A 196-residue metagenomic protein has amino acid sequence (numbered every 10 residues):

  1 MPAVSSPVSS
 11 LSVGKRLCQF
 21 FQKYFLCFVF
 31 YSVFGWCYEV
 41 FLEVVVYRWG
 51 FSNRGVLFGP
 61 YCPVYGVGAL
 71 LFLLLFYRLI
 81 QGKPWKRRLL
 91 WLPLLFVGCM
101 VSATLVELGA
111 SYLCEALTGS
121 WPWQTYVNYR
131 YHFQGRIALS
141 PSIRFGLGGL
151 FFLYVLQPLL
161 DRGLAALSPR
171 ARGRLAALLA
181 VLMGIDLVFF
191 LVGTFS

Functional and structural regions predicted by a protein language model:
P2-S196: Aromatic-rich, lipid-facing transmembrane alpha helices and their immediate juxtamembrane interface loops in integral
